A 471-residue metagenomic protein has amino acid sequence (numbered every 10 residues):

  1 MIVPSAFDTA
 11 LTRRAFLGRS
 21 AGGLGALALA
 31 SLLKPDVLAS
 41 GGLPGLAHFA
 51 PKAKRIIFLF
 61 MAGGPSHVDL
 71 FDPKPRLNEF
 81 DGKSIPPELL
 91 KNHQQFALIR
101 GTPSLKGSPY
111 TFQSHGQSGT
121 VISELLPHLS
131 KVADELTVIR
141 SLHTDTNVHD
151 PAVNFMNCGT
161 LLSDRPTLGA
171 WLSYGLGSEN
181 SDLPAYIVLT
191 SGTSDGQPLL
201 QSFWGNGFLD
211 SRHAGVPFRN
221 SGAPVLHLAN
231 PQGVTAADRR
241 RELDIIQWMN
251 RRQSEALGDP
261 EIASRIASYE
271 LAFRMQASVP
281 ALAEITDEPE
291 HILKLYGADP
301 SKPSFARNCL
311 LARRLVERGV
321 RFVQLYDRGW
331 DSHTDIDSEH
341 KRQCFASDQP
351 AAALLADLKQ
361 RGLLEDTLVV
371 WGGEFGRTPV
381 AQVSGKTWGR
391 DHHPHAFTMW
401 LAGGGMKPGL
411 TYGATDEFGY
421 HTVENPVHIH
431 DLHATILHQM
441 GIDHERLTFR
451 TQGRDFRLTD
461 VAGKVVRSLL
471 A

Functional and structural regions predicted by a protein language model:
M1-A471: Ligand-binding pockets and gating/stacking loops
